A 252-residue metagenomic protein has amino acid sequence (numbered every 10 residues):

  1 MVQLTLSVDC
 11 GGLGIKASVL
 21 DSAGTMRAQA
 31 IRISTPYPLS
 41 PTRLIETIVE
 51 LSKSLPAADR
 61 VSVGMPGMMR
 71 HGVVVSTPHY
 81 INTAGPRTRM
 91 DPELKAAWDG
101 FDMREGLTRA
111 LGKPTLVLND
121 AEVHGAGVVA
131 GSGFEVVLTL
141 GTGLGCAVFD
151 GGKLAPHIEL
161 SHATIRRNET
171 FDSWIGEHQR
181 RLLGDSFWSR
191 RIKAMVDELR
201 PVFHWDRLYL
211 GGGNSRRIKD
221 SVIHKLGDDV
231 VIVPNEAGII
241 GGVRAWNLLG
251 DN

Functional and structural regions predicted by a protein language model:
V2-E46, R89, K153-R181: Short glycine-rich, Thr/Ser-proximal phosphate-binding strand/loop in the N-terminal lobe of ATP-dependent enzymes
Q3-D9, R60-S62, E135-T139, Y209: Short glycine-aspartate micro-motif
V8-L13, L138-G143, G152, G212-G213: A short acidic Gly-Thr/Ser loop motif
I15-V19, G67, L144-D150: Short beta-strand scaffold segments in enzyme catalytic cores
I31-R32, P36-A57, E169-Y209, G213-N252: Adenine-nucleotide phosphate-binding core of ATP-dependent small-molecule kinases
P36-V49, R60, M69-G127, W174 (+2 more regions): Glycine-rich phosphate-binding loop and adjoining helix at the ATP-binding site of ATP-dependent phosphoryl-transfer
A96-A121, L154-A194: Glycine-rich phosphate-binding loop plus the immediately following alpha-helix
G133-V136, T142-I165: Anionic-ligand binding region
